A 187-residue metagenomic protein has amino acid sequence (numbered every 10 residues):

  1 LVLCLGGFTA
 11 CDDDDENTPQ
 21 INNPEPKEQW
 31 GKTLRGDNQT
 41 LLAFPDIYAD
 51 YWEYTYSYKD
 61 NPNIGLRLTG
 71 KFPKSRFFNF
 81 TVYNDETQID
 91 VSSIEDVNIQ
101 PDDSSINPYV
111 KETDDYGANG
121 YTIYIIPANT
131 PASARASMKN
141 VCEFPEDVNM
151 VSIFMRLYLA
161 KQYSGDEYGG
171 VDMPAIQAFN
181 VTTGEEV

Functional and structural regions predicted by a protein language model:
C4-K27: Bacterial Sec-dependent N-terminal signal peptides
P19-V187: A compositional/structural signature for long, glycine/proline-rich flexible linkers and loops on extracytoplasmic
